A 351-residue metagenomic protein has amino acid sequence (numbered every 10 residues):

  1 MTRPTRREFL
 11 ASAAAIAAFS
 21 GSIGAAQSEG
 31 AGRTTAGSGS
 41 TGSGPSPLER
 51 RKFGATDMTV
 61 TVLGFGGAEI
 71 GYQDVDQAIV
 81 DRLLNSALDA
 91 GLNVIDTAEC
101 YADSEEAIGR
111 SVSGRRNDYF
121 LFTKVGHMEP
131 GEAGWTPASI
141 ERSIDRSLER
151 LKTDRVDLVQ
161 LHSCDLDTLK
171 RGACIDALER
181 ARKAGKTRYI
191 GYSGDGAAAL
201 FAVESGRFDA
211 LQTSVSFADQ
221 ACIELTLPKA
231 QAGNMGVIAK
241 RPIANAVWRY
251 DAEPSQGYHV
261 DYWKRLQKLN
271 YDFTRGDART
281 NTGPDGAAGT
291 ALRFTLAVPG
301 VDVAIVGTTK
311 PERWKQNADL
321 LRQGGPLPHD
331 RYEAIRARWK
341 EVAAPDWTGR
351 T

Functional and structural regions predicted by a protein language model:
T2-Y119: N-terminal binding-site loop/beta-alpha segment at the start of enzyme catalytic domains that lines or forms
I16-F19, G24, S205, L225-T351: Structured C-terminal cap/extension of enzyme domains
R50, L84, E105, G109 (+6 more regions): Generic structural signal for well-ordered alpha-helices, preferentially at hydrophobic/aromatic core positions
F53, F65, I95, I108 (+8 more regions): Conserved, mostly hydrophobic/aromatic
A68, A98-C100, K124-M128, L161-C164 (+4 more regions): Active-site beta-loop-alpha junctions enriched in small/polar residues
A90, R115, A184-G185, A232-G233: Helix C-cap/helix->beta junction micro-motif
D118-L121, F208-S216, G324-R331: Short hydrophobic/aromatic-enriched beta-strand-loop microsegments
H127-L225, M235, A297: Glycine/proline-rich, positively charged, aromatic-decorated active-site loop/lid region on the catalytic face
